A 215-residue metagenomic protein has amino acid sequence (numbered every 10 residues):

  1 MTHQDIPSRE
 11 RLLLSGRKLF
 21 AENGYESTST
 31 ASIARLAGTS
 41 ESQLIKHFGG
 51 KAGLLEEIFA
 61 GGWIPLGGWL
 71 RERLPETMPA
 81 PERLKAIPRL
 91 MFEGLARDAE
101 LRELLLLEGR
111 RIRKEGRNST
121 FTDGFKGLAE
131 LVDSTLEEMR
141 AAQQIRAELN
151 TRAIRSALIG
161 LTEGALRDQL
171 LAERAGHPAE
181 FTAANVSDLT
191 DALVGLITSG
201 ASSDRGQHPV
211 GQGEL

Functional and structural regions predicted by a protein language model:
M1-P7, K18, K46, R71 (+2 more regions): N-terminal intrinsically disordered/low-complexity leader segments
R11, S15, L19-G53, E57: Helix-turn-helix
E22-N23, T77, D98, A142: Short coil/turn segments at alpha/beta junctions that flank glycine-rich nucleotide-binding fingerprints
F48, L107-R113: Short helix-capping/turn signature of helix-turn-helix
E57, R71-L101, T151-L158, V186-S187: Hydrophobic alpha-helical connector segments
A60-P65: Short, basic, alpha-helical segments at the C-terminal edge of helix-turn-helix-like DNA-binding modules
L66, E82-L107, E130-S134, I159-L166 (+2 more regions): Helical hydrophobic small-molecule/effector-binding pocket
R102-L107, N118, T122, R140-L193 (+1 more regions): Hydrophobic/aromatic-rich alpha-helical bundle segments in the mid-to-C-terminal region
